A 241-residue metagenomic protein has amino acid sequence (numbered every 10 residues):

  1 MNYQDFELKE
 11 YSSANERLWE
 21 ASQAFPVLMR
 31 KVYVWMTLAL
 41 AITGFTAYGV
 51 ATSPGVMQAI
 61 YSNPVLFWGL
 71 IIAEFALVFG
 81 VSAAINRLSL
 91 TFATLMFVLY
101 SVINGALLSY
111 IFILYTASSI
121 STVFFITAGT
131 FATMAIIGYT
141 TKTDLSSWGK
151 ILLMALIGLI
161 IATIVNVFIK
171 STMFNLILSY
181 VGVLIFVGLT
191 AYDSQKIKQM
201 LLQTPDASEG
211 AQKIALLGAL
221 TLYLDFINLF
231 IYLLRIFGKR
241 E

Functional and structural regions predicted by a protein language model:
M1-E241: A hydrophobic alpha-helical transmembrane-helix feature that marks the membrane cores and membrane-interface segments
